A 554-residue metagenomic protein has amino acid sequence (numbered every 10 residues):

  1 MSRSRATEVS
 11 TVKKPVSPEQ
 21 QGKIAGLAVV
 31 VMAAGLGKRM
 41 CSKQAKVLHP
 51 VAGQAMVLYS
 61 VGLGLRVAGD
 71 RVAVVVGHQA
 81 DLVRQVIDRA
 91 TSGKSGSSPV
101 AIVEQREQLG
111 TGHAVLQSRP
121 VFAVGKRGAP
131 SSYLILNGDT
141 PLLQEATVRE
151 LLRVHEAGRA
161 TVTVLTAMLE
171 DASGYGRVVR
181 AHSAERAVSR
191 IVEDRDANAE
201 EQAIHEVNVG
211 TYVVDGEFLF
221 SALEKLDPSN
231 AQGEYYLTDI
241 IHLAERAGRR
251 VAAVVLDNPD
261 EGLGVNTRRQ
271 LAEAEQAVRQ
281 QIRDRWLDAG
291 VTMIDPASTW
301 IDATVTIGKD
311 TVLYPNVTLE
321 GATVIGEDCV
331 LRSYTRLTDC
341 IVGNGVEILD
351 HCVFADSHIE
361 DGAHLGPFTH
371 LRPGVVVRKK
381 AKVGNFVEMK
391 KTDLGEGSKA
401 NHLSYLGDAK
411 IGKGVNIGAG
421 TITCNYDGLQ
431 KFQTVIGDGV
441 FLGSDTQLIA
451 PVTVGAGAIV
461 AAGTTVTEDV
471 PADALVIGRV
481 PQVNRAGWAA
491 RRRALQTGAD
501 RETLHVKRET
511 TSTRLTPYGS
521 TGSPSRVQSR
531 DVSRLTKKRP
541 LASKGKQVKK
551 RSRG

Functional and structural regions predicted by a protein language model:
M1-Q21, T91-P99, K126-A129, A499-G554: Intrinsic disorder/low-complexity segments
S2-A28, P50, Q54-R153, A157 (+1 more regions): Conserved N-terminal catalytic core of the sugar/cofactor nucleotidyltransferase
I24-A25, H205-G308: Conserved alpha/beta core of the MobA/IspD/sugar-nucleotide pyrophosphorylase nucleotidyltransferase superfamily
K43-P50: Short alpha-helical oligomerization interface
H49, P141, H205, Y212 (+5 more regions): Residues that recognize and position ribonucleotide moieties
D81, L143-A231, T238: Conserved core of the sugar-phosphate nucleotidyltransferase
T292-V483: Structural signal for interior beta-strand "rungs" in well-ordered beta-sheet cores of soluble enzyme domains
